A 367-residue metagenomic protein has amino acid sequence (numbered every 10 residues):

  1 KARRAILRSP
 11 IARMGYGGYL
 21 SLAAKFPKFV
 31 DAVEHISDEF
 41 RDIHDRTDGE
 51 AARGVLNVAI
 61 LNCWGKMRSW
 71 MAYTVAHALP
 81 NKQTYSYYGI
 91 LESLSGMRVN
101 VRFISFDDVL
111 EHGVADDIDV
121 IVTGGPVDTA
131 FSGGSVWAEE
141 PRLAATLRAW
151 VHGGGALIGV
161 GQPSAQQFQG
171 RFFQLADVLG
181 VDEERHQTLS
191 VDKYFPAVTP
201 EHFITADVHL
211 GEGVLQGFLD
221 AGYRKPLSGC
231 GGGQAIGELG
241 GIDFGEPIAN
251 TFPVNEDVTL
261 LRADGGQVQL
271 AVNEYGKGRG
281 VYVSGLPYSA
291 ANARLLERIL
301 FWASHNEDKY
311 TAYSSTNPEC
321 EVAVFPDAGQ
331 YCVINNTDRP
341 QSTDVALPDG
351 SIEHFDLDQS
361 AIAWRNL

Functional and structural regions predicted by a protein language model:
K1-T84, Y88, Q169, R185-V191 (+7 more regions): Hydrophobic targeting/anchoring helices
Y16-Y19, F103, T123, V283 (+1 more regions): Conserved beta-strand positions
S21-A23, G65-R68, P126-F131, S164-A165 (+2 more regions): Short acidic, S/G/P-rich loop/turn micro-motifs used as interaction or catalytic elements
L79-D177, Q341: Helical hinge/lid and interdomain linker segments adjacent to catalytic or ligand-binding clefts that mediate domain
R102-S105, L260, V281: General small-molecule cofactor/ligand-binding pocket signal
T123-G124, E353-L367: C-terminal beta-strand-rich structural cap/linker in extracellular carbohydrate-active enzymes
G133-G229: A glycine-rich, often tryptophan-bearing local segment used as a flexible ligand/cofactor-contacting loop or short
Q187-G276, P287-L295, S304-P348: Catalytic beta-strand/loop cores that center a nucleophilic Ser/Cys/Thr and support acyl-enzyme chemistry
